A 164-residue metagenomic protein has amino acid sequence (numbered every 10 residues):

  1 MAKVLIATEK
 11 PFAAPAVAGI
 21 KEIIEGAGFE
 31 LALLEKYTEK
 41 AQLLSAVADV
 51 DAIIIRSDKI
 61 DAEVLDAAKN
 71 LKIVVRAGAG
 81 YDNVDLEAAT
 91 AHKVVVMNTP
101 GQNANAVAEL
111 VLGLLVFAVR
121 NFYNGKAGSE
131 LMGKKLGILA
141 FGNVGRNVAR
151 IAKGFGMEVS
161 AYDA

Functional and structural regions predicted by a protein language model:
M1, L71, M132-K135: Phosphate-coordination loops involved in phosphoryl transfer and adenosine-cofactor binding
M1-V50: N-terminal glycine-/charge-rich "phosphate-binding" loop or analogous flexible N-terminal tail
K10, A104, L115, V119 (+2 more regions): Structural/interface elements that position substrates and couple domains in central-metabolism enzymes
A41-L44, A62-L65, G128: Short hydrophobic/charged patches on amphipathic alpha-helices used for structural packing and interfaces
D51-Y123: Phosphate/diphosphate ligand-binding glycine-rich loop within oxidoreductases
G128-A164: Rossmann-like dinucleotide/phosphate-binding beta-alpha-beta segment
